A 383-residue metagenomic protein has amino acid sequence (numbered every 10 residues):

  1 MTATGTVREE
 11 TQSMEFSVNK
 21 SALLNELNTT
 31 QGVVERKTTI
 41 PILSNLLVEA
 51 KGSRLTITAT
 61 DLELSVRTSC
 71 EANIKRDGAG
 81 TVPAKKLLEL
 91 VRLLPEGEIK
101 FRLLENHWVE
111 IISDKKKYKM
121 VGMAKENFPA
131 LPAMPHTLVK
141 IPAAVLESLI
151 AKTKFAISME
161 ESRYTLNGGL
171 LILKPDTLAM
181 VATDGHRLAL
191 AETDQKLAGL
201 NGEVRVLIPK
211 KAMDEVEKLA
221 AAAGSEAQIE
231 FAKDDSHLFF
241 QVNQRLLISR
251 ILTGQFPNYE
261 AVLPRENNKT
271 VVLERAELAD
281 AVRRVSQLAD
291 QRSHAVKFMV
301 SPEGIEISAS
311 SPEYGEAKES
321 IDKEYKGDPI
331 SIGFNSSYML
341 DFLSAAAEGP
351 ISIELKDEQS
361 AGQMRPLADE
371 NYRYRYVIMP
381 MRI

Functional and structural regions predicted by a protein language model:
M1-I383: Structural preference for solvent-exposed beta-strand-turn elements and adjacent flexible terminal/loop segments within
